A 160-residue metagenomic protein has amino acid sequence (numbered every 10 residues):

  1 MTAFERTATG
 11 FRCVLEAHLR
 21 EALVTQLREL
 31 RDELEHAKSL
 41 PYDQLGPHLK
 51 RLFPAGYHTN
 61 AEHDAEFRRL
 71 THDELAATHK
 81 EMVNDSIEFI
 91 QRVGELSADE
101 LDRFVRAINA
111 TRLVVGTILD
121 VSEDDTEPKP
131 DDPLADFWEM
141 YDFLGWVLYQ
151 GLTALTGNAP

Functional and structural regions predicted by a protein language model:
M1-T78, D85, R92, L96 (+2 more regions): Charged, alpha-helix-forming regions
